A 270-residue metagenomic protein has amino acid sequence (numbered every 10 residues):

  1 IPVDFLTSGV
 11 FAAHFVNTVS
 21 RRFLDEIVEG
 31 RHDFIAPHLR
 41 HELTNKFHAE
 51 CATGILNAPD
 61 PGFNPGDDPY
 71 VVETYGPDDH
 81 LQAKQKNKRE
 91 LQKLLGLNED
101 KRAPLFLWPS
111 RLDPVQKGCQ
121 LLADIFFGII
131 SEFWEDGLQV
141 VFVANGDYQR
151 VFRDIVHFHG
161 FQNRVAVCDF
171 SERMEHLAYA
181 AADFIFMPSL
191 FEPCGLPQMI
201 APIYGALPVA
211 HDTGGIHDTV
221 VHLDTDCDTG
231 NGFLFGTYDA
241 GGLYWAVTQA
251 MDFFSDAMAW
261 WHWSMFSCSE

Functional and structural regions predicted by a protein language model:
I1-E270: Catalytic cores of carbohydrate-active enzymes across secretory and cytosolic contexts
